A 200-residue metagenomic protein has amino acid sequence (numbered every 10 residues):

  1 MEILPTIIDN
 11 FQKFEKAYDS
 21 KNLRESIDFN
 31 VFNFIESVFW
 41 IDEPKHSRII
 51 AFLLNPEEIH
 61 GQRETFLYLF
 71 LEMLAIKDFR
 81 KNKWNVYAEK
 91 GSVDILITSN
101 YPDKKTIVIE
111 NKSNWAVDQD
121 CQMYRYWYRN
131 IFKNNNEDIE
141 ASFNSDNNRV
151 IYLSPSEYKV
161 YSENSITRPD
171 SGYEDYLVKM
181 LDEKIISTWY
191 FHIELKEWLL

Functional and structural regions predicted by a protein language model:
M1-L200: Charged, terminal alpha-helix-loop-beta segments that serve as non-catalytic nucleic-acid engagement and/or assembly
